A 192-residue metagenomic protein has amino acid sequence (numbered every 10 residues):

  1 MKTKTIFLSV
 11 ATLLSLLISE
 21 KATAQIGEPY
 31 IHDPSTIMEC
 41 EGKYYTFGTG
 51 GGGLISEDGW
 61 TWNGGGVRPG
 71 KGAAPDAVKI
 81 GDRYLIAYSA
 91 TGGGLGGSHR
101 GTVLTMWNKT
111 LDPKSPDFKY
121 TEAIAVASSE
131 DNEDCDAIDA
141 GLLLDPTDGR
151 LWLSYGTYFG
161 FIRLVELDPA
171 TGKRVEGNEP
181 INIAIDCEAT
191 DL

Functional and structural regions predicted by a protein language model:
M1-Q25: Bacterial Sec-dependent N-terminal signal peptides
A22-L192: Carbohydrate-active catalytic/glycan-binding domains of CAZyme proteins, especially the secreted or lumenal ectodomains
